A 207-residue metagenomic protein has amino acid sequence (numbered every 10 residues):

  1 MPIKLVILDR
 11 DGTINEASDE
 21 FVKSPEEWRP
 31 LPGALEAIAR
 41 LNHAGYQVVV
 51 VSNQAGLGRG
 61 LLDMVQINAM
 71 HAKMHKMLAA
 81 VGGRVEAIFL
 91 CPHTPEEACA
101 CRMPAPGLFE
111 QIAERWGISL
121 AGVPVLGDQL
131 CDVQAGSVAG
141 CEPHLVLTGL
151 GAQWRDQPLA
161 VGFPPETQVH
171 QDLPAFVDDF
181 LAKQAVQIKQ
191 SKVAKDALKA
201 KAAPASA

Functional and structural regions predicted by a protein language model:
M1-V49: Active-site neighborhood of HAD-like aspartate-dependent phosphohydrolases
P2, M64-E86, T94-V125, Q129-A207: Asp-based, Mg2+/Mn2+-dependent phosphohydrolase catalytic module
I7-D9, V51, L126, H170: Generic enzyme active-site microenvironment
T13, A55, L130: Short glycine-rich anion-binding loops that position phosphate/pyrophosphate groups of nucleotides and phosphorylated
T13, S52, T148: Ser/Thr-centric signal marking residues that sit in or immediately flank functional binding/regulatory motifs
S18-V22, G60-L61, Q157-P158: Short acidic, glycine/proline-rich loop/turn micro-motifs
A34, I38-H71, R84-E97, G136: Substrate-recognition element of Asp-dependent hydrolases with the DxDx(T/V) motif
